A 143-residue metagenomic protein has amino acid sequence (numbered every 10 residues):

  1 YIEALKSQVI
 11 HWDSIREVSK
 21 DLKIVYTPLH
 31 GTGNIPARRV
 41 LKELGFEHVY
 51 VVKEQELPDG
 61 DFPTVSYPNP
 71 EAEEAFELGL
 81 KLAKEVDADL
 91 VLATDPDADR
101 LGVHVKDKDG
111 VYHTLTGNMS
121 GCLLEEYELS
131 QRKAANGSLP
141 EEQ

Functional and structural regions predicted by a protein language model:
Y1-E77, L82-A83: Gly/Ser/Thr-enriched, mixed-charge loops and adjacent short helices that form phosphate/oxyanion-binding elements
S14-K23, D87, A134-E142: Short, surface-exposed connector motifs at secondary-structure boundaries
V25-P28, P63-E74, V91, D109-M119 (+1 more regions): Alpha-helix capping and helix-loop boundary segments enriched in small/acidic/polar residues
R39-E47, H104-T114: A glycine- and small-aliphatic-rich helix-loop capping segment at beta-alpha/alpha-beta transitions that lines
E56-G60, R100, G121-L123: Short gly/pro/ser/thr-enriched loop/turn and capping motifs at secondary-structure boundaries
L82-G110: Glycine-rich phosphate-binding loop
D107-Q143: Proline/glycine-rich low-complexity loops and linkers
